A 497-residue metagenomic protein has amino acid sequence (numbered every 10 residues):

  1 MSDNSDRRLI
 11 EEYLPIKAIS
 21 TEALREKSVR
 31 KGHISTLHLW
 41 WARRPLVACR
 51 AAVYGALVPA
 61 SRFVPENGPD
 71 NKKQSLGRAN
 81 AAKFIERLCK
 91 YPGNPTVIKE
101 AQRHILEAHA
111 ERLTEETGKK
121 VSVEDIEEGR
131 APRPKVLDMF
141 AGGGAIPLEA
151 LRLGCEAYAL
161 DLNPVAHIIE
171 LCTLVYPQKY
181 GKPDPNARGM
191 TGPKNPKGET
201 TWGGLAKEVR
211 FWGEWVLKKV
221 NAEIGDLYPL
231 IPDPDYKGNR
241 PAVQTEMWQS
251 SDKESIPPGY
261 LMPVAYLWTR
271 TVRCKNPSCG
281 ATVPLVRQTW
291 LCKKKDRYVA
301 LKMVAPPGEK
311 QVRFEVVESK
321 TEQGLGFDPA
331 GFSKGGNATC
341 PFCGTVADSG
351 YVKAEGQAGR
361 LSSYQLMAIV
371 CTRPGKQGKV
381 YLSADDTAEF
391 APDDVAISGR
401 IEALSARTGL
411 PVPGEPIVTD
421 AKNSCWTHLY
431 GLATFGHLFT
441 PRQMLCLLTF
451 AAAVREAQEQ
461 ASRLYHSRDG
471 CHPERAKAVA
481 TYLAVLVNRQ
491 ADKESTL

Functional and structural regions predicted by a protein language model:
M1-L497: S-adenosyl-L-methionine-dependent nucleic acid methyltransferase catalytic domains
